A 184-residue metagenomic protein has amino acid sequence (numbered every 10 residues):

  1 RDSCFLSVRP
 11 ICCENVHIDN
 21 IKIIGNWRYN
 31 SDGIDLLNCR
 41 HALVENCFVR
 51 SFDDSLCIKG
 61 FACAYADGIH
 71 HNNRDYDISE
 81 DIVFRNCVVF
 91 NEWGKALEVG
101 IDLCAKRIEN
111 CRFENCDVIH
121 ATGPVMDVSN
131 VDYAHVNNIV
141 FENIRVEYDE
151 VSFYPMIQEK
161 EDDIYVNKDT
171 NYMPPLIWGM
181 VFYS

Functional and structural regions predicted by a protein language model:
R1-S184: Extracellular/periplasmic carbohydrate-active domains that bind, remodel, or depolymerize complex polysaccharides
